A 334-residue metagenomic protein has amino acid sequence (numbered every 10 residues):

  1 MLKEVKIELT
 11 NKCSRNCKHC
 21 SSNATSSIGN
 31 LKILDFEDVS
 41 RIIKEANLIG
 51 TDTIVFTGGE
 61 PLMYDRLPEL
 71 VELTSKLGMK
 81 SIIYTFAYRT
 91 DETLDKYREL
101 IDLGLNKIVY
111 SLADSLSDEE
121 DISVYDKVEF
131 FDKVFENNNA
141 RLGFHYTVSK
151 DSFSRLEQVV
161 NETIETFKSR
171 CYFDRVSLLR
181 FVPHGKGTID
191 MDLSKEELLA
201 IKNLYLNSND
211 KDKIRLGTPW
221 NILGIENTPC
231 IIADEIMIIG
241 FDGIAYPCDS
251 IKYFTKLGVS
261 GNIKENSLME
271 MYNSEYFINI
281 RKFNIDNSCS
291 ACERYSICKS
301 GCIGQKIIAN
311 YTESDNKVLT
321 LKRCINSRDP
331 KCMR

Functional and structural regions predicted by a protein language model:
M1, N23, K252-R334: Flexible mid-to-C-terminal extensions adjoining Fe-S/redox cofactors in radical SAM and related proteins
M1-K107: Conserved alpha-helical substructure of the radical SAM core
T10, E60, F86-R89, D114-S115 (+2 more regions): Short beta->alpha junction loops/turns
N11-C13, R180, S296: Short, small-residue-rich loop/turn micro-motifs
R15, Y246, S300: Glycine-centered loop/turn positions within well-structured domains that cap or flank conserved ligand/cofactor-binding
T25, G59, A113, F181 (+1 more regions): Flexible loop residues that form catalytic and substrate-binding hotspots at small-molecule/glycan-binding clefts
G29, K80, E99-K107, S111-Y246 (+2 more regions): Radical SAM enzyme [4Fe-4S]-AdoMet core and its adjacent flexible, acidic and glycine-rich loops/tails across
